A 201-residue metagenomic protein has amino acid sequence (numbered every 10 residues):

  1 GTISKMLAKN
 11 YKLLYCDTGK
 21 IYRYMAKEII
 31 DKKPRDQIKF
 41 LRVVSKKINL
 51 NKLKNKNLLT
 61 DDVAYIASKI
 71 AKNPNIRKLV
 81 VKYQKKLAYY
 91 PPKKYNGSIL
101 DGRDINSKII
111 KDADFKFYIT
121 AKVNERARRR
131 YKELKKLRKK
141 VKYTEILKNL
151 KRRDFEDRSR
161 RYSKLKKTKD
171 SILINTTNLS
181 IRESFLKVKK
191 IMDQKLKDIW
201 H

Functional and structural regions predicted by a protein language model:
G1-A8: Glycine-rich phosphate-binding P-loop
A8-T18, D31-P34: Post-Walker A helix-loop "phosphate-sensing" segment adjacent to the P-loop in P-loop NTPases
Y11, S107-A113: Phosphate-binding loop of NTP-binding sites
I21-N96, D104, N124, R128 (+3 more regions): ATP-dependent small-molecule kinase phosphotransfer cores that center on conserved nucleotide phosphate-binding segments
K111-K132, K140-R152: Conserved phosphate-donor/acceptor-positioning beta-strand/loop module used by diverse small-molecule
D114, K166-R182: Phosphate-binding beta-loop-alpha motif at adenosine-nucleotide cofactor sites
K132-L137, I191: Conserved AAA+ ATPase "sensor/coupling" helix adjacent to the nucleotide-binding pocket
K187-D198: C-terminal alpha-helix
